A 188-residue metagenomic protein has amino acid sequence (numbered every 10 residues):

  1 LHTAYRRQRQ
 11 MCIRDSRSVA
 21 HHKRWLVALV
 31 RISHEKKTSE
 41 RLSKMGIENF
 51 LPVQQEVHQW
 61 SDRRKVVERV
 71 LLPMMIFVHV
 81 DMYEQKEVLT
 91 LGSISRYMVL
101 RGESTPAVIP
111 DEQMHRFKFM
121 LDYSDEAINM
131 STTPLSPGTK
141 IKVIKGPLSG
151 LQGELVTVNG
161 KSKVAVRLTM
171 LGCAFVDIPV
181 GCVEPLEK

Functional and structural regions predicted by a protein language model:
L1-I13: Single conserved hydrophobic/aromatic residue that forms the stacking wall/gate of nucleotide- or nucleobase-binding
C12, V164-A165: General beta-strand recognition
R17-K142, C182-K188: Basic nucleic-acid-binding interfaces
K86, S162-V164: Glycine-centered loop/turn positions within well-structured domains that cap or flank conserved ligand/cofactor-binding
M98, A165-V166, G172-V183: A short macromolecule-binding patch
G150-V158: Short beta-strand-centered aromatic/proline hotspots
